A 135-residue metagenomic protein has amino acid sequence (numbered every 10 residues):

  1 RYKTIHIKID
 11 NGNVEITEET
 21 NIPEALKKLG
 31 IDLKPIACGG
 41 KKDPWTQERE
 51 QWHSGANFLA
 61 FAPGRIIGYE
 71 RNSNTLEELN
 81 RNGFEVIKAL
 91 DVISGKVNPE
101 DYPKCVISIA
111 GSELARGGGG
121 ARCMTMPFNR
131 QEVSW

Functional and structural regions predicted by a protein language model:
R1-W135: Histidine/cysteine-enriched polar flanking segments
